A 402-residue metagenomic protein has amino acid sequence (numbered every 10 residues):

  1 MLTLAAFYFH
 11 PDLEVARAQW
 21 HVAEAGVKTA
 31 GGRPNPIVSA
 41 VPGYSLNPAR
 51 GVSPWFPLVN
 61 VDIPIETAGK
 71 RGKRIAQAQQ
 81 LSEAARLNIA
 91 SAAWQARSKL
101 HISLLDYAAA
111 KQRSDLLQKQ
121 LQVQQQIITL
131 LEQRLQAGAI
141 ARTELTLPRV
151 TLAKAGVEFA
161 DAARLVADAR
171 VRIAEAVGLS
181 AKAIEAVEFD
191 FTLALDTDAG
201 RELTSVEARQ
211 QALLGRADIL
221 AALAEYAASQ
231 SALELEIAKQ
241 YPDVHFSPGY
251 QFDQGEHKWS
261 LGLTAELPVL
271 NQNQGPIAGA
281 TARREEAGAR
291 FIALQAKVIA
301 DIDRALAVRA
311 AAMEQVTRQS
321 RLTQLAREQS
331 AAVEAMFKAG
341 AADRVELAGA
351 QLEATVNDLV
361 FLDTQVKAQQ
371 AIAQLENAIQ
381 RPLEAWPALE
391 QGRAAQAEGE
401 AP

Functional and structural regions predicted by a protein language model:
L2, F9, A16, P64 (+23 more regions): Amphipathic alpha-helical coiled-coil segments and their boundaries
L4, Y8-V15, H21-P36, P48-G51 (+10 more regions): A glycine-/polar-enriched beta->alpha junction
W20-V22, V27, I75-Q77, S82 (+26 more regions): Heptad-repeat amphipathic alpha-helical coiled-coil interaction surface used for oligomerization/assembly
V38-Y44, F246-F252: Transmembrane beta-barrel strands of outer-membrane/channel proteins
F56, I102, L147, D243 (+2 more regions): Transmembrane beta-barrel architecture of outer-membrane proteins
R71, L87-Q211, A305-V308, A312 (+5 more regions): Periplasmic alpha-helical coiled-coil/stalk elements that build and connect Gram-negative outer-membrane
A162, A217, T364: Metallo-beta-lactamase
A181, V360-P402: Acidic, low-complexity, intrinsically disordered peripheral segments
